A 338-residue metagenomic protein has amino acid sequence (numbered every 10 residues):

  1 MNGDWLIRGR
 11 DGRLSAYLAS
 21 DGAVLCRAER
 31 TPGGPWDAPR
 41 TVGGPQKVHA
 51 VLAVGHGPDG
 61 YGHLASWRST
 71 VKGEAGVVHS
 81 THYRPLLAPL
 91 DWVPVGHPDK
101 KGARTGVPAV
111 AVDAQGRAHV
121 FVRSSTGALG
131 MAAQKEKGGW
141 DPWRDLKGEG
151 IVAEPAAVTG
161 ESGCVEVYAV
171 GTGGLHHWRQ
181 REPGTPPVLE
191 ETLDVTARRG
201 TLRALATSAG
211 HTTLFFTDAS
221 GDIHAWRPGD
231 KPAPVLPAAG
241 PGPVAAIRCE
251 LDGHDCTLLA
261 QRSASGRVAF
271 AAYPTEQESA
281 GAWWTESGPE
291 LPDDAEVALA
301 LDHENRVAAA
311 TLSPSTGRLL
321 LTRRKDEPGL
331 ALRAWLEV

Functional and structural regions predicted by a protein language model:
M1-V338: A structural motif
